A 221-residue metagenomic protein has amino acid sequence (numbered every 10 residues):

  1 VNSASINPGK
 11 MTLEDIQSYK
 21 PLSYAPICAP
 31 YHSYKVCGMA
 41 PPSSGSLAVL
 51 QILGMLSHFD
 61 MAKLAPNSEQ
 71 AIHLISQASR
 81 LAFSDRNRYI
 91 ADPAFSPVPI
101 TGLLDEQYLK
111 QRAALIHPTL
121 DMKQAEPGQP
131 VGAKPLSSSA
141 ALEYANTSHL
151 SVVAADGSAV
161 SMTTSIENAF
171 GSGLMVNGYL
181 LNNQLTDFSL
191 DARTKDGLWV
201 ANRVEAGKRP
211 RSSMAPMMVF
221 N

Functional and structural regions predicted by a protein language model:
V1-S43, A113-L120, G128, S138-S139 (+1 more regions): Accessory "access/gating" subregions that flank catalytic or transport cores
I6-G9, H58-S165, L174-V176: Internal maturation/activation junctions in enzymes
N7-T12, S158-N221: Active-site rim segments in enzyme catalytic domains, especially the processed small/beta chain of N-terminal
L22-S23, Y144-T147, S212-M214: Short, small/polar residue-rich loop motifs at catalytic or cofactor-binding pockets
C28, H149-L150, A215-M217: Short, surface-exposed charged micro-motifs
M39-D60, G207-N221: N-terminal accessory/precursor segments of enzymes
